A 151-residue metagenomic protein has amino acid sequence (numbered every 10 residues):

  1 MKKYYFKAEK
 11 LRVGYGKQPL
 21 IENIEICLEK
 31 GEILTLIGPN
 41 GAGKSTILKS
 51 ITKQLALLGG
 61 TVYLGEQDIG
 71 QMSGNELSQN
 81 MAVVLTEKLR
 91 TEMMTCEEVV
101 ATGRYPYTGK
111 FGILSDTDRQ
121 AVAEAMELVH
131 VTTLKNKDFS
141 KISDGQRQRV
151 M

Functional and structural regions predicted by a protein language model:
F6-A8, I21-N23: Conserved structural motif at the start of ABC-family nucleotide-binding domains
Q18-P19, N75: Short coil-to-beta microelement around the adenine-binding A-loop and adjacent beta1/P-loop entry of ABC ATPase
I37-P39: The feature captures the beta-strand-to-loop junction immediately N-terminal to the Walker
T52: Helix-to-loop junction immediately C-terminal to a conserved catalytic motif
G60-D68, L77: Conserved ABC transporter NBD signature motif
A101, D116-L134: Conserved ABC ATPase "signature" region
G112-L114, D138-I142, Q146: Conserved ABC ATPase signature
